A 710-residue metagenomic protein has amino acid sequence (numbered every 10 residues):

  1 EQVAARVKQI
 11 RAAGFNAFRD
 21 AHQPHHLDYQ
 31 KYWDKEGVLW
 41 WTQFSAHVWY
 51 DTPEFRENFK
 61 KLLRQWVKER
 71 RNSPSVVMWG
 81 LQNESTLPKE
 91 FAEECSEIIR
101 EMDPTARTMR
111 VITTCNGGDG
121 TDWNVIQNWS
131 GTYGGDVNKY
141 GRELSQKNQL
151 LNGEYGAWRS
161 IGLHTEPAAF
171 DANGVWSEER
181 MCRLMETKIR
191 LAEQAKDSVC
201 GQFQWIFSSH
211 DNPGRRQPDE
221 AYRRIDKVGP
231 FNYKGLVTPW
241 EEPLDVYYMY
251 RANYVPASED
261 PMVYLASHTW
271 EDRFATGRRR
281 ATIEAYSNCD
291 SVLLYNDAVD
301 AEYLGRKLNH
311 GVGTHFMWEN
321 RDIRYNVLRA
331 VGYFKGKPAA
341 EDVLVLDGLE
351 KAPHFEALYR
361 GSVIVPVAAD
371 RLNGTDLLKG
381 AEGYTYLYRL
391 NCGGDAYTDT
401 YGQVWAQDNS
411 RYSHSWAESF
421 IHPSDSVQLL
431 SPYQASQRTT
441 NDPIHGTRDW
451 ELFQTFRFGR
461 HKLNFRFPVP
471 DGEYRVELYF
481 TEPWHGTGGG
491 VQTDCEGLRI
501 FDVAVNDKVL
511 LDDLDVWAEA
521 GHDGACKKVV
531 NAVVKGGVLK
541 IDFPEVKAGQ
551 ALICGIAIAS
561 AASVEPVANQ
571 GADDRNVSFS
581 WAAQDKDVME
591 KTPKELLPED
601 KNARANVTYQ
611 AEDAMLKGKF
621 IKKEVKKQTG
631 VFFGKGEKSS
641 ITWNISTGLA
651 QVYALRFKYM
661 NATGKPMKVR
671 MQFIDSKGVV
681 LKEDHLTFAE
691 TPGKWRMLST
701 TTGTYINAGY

Functional and structural regions predicted by a protein language model:
A4-Q9, A13-V246, Y250, D260-F274 (+3 more regions): Substrate-binding/catalytic cleft of secreted carbohydrate-active enzymes, primarily glycoside hydrolases
D211, Q217-T276, T282-E302, T314 (+1 more regions): Catalytic cores of secreted or luminal carbohydrate-active enzymes
Y286-S291, A650, T663-P666: Short proline/glycine-enriched turn/loop motifs at strand-loop junctions of beta-rich domains
T314-R321, F465, A525-N531, W643 (+1 more regions): Exposed aromatic-hydrophobic patches
E356-P598, I706-A708: Compositionally biased, intrinsically disordered or flexible polar/acidic segments
T447-P470, Q628-V652: Short beta-strands within extracellular/lumenal beta-sheet-rich domains
Y479-W484, S646-G648, R656-A662: Solvent-exposed strand-to-loop "edge" motifs in beta-rich extracellular domains
T487-V491, R499, A654-R656, G664-Q672: Beta-strand acidic-aromatic groove motif in beta-rich domains, primarily in extracellular
